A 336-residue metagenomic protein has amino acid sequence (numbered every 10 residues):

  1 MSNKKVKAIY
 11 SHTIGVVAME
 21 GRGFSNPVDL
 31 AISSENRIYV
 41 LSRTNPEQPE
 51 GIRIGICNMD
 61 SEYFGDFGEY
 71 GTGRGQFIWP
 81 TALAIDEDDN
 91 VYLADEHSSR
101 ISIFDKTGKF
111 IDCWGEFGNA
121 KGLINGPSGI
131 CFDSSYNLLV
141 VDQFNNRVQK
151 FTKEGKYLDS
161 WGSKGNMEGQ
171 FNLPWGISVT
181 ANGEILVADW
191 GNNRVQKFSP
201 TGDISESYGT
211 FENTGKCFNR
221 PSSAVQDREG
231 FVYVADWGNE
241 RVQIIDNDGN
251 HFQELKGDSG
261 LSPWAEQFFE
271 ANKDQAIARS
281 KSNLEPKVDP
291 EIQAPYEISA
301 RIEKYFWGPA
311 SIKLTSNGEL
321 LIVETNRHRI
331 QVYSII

Functional and structural regions predicted by a protein language model:
M1-I336: Eukaryotic scaffold repeat domains enriched in small/polar residues
